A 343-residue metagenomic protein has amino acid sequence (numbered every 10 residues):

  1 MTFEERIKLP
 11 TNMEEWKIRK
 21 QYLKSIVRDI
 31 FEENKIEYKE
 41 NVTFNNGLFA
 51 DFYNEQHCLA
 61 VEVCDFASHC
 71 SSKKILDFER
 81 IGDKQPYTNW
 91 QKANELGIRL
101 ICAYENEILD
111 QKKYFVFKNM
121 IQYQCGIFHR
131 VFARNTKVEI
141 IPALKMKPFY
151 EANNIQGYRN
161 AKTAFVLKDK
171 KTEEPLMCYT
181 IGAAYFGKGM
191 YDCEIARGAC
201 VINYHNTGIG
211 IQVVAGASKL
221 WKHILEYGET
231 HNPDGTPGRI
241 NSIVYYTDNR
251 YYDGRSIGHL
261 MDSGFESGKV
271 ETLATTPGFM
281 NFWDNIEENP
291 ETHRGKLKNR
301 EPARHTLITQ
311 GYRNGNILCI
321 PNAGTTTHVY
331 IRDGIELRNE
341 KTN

Functional and structural regions predicted by a protein language model:
M1-T11, E15-Y22, T88-A143: Basic, glycine-rich
R6, T11, E15, R19 (+1 more regions): Active-site metal-binding core of divalent-cation-utilizing nuclease and nuclease-like domains
R19, F44-N46, A67-I81, E107-Q111 (+3 more regions): Acidic, metal-coordinating catalytic cores used for nucleic-acid/nucleotide bond scission and strand-transfer chemistry
T43-P86, G182-G187, C200: Short beta-strand-loop-alpha-helix junction that forms the active-site gateway of nucleic-acid-processing nucleases
F49, K162-A164, G324-V329: Short hydrophobic/aromatic beta-strand or adjacent loop that forms the aromatic wall/cage of a ligand/substrate-binding
F52-H57, K168-K170, R332-G334: Active-site beta-strand termini and strand-to-loop segments that position acidic
F128-N232, G238, D248-R250, G258 (+1 more regions): A conserved beta-strand-loop-helix scaffold within acyl/acetyltransferase catalytic domains
Y251-N285: Conserved active-site alpha-helix within GNAT-family acetyltransferase domains
